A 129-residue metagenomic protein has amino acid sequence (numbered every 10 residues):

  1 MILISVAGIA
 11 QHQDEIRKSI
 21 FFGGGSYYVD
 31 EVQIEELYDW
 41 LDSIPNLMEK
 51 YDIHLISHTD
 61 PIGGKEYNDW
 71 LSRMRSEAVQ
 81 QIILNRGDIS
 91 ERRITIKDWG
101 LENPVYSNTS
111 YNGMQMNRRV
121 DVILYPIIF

Functional and structural regions predicted by a protein language model:
M1-I16: Bacterial Sec-dependent N-terminal signal peptides
L3, W40-I44, I83: Hydrophobic, Leu/Ile/Phe/Ala-enriched alpha-helical segments that form helix-helix packing faces
A7, I20, Y27, N103: Flexible, active-site-adjacent loop/turn segments at secondary-structure boundaries
Q11-H12, P45, Y111-M114: Short secondary-structure boundary/capping segments
I16-K18, G25, E49-Y51, R92 (+1 more regions): Envelope-exposed proteins and targeting segments
R17-F21, I56-P61: A short small-residue
F22-I56, V122: Periplasmic peptidoglycan-binding/anchoring modules of Gram-negative envelope and division proteins
T59-F129: Periplasmic OmpA-like peptidoglycan-binding domain that tethers envelope proteins to the cell wall
